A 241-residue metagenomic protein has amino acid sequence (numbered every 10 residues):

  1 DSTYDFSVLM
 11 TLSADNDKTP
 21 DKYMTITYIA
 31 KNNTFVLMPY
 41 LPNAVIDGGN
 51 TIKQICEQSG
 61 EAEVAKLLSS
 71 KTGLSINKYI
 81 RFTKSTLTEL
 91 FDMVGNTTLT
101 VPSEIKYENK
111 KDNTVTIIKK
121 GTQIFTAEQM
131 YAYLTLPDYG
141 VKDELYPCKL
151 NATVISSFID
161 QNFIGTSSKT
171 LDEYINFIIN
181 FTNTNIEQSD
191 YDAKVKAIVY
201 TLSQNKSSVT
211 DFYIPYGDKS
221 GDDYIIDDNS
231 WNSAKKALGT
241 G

Functional and structural regions predicted by a protein language model:
T3-D5, K18-Y23, N32-L37, E63 (+5 more regions): Extracytoplasmic
D5-L9, A14-D17, D21, I29-V36 (+2 more regions): C-terminal solvent-exposed extensions
S13-D15, Y28-N32, N43-V45, K84-L87 (+5 more regions): Solvent-exposed coil/turn segments that connect beta secondary-structure elements in extracytoplasmic/periplasmic
F35-S59, S103-N109, N113-K120: Flexible, solvent-exposed short loops/turns enriched in glycine
Q54-E63, R81-S85, K142-T153, G165-D172 (+3 more regions): Soluble non-cytosolic domains of exported or imported proteins
Q58-I117: Amphipathic, coiled-coil-like alpha-helical scaffolding segments used for oligomerization/assembly
E61-S69, K84-T88, D92, A127 (+5 more regions): Extracytoplasmic/secreted envelope proteins and their assembly/folding machinery, especially bacterial periplasmic
D92-E173: Flexible, polar/acidic helix-loop-strand segments at domain edges
